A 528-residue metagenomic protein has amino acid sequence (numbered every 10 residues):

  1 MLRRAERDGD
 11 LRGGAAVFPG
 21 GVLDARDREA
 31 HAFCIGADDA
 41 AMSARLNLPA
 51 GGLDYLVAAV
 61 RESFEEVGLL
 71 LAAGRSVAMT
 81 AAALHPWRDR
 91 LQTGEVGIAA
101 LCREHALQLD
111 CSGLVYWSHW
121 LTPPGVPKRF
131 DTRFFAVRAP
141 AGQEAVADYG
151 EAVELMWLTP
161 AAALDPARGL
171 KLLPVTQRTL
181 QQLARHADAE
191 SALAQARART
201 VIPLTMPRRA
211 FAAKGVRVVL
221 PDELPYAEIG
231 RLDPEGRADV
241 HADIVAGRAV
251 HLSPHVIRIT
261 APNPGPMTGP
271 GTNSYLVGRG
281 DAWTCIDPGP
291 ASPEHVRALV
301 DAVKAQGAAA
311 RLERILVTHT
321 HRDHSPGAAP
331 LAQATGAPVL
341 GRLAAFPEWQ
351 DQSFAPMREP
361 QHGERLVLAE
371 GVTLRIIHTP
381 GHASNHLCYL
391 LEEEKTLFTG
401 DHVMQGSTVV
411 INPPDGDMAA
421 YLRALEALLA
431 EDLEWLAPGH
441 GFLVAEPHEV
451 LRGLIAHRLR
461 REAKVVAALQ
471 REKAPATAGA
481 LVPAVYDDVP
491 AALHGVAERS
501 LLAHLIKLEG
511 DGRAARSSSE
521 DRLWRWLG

Functional and structural regions predicted by a protein language model:
M1-G247: N-terminal leader/linker segments that precede catalytic domains of diphosphate-processing enzymes
L70-L71, R258, A515: Short beta-strand(s) of the beta-wing in winged-helix/HTH DNA-binding folds
A161-A163, A282-C285, P290-P293, F354-M357 (+2 more regions): Metallo-beta-lactamase
R237-V245, A467-G528: C-terminal regulatory/interaction regions
A249-Q306, C388-G400, Q405: Conserved beta-strand hairpin/beta-sheet module of binuclear metal-dependent hydrolase folds, prominently
H255, L299, H440, V465 (+1 more regions): Residue-level signal for inorganic ion chemistry
P270, P290-R375, K395: Active-site HxH/HxHxD metal-binding segment of metal-dependent hydrolases
L316-H324, H382, H440, H504: Histidine-centered divalent metal-coordination motifs
